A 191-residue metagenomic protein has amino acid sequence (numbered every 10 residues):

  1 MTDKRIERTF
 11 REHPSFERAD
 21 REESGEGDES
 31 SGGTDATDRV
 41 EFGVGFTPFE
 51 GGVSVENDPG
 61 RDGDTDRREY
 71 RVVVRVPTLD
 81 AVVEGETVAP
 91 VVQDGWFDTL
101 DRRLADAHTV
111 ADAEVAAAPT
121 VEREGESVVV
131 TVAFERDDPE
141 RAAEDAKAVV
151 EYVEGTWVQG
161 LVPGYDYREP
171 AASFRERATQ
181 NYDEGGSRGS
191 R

Functional and structural regions predicted by a protein language model:
M1-R191: Acidic, polar-rich N-terminal leader regions of halophilic archaeal proteins
